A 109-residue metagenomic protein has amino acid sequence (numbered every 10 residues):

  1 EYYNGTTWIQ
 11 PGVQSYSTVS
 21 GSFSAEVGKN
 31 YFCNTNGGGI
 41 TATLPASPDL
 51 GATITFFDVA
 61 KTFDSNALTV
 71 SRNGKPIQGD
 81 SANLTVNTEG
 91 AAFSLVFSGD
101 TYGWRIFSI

Functional and structural regions predicted by a protein language model:
E1-Y3, T88-G99: Extracellular disulfide-bonded cysteine-rich modules/repeats
T7-S71, D100-I109: Exposed extracellular interaction/assembly regions and N-terminal maturation sites
S71-D80: Short edge-strand/loop segments of extracellular domains
S81-V86: Beta-strand-rich interaction surfaces with strong enrichment in secreted/lumenal proteins
